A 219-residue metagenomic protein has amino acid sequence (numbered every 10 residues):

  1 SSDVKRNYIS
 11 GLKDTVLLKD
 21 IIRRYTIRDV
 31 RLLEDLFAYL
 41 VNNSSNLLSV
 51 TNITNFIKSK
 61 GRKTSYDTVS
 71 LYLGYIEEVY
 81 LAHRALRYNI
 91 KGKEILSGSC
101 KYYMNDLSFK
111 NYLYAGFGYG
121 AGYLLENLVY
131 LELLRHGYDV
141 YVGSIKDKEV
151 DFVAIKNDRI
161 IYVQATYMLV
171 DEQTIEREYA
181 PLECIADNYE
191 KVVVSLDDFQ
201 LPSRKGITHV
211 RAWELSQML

Functional and structural regions predicted by a protein language model:
S2-I160: Accessory nucleic acid-recognition modules appended to NTPase machines
R84, Y141-V142, L196, R211-E214: Conserved helicase core region in the C-terminal RecA-like lobe
Y103, V163, V192-V194, T208-V210: Hydrophobic/aromatic beta-strand patches that form the interior of the parallel beta-sheet core in alpha/beta enzyme
L133, D151, V163, L182 (+1 more regions): Hydrophobic, well-ordered secondary-structure elements that form the walls of internal hydrophobic environments
I145, A186-K205: Nucleic-acid nuclease catalytic cores
I160-V170: Active-site ExK catalytic segment of metal-dependent nucleases
L169-A180: Active-site-adjacent loop/helix micro-motif of nuclease/hydrolase catalytic cores
D198-L219: Domain-level recognition of nuclease-like catalytic cores that cleave nucleotide substrates
